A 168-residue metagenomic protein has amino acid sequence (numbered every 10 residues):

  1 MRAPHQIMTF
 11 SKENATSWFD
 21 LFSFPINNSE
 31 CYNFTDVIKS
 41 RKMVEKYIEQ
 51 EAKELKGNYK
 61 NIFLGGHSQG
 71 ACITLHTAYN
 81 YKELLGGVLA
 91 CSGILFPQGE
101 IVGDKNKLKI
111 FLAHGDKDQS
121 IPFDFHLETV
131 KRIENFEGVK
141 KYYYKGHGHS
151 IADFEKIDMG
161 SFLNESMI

Functional and structural regions predicted by a protein language model:
M1-G57, N61: Serine-hydrolase catalytic machinery in alpha/beta-hydrolase-like enzymes
G65-G70, T74: Gly/Ala-rich beta-loop-alpha elbow adjacent to hydrolase catalytic centers
H76-G87, L95: Conserved hydrolase catalytic core segment
L95-K107: Conserved serine/cysteine hydrolase catalytic core
K105-I110, F136-G138: Short, proline-enriched alpha-helix->beta-strand connector loops that line the catalytic pocket of alpha/beta-hydrolase
F111-H114, D118: Short beta-strand/loop motif that positions the catalytic acidic residue of the alpha/beta-hydrolase fold
F123-I168: C-terminal catalytic histidine-bearing segment of alpha/beta-hydrolase fold enzymes
